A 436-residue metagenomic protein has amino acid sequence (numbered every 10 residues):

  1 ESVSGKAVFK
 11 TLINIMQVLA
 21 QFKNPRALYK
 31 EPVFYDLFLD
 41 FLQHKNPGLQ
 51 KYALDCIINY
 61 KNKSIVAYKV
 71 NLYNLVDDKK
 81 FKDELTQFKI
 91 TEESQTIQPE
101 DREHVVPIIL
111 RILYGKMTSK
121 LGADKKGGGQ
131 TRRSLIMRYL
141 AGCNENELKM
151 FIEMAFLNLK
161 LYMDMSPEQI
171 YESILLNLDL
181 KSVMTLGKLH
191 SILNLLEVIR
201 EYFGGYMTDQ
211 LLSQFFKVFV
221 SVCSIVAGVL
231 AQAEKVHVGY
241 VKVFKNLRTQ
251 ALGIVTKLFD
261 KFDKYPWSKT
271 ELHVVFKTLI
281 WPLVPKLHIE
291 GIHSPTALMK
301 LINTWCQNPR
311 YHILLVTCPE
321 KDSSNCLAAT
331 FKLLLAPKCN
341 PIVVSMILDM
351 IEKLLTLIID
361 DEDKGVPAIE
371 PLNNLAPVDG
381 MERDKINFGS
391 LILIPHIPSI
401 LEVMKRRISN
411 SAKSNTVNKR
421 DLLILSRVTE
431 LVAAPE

Functional and structural regions predicted by a protein language model:
E1-G129, L135-N325, A336, N340 (+2 more regions): Alpha-solenoid helical repeat scaffolds
